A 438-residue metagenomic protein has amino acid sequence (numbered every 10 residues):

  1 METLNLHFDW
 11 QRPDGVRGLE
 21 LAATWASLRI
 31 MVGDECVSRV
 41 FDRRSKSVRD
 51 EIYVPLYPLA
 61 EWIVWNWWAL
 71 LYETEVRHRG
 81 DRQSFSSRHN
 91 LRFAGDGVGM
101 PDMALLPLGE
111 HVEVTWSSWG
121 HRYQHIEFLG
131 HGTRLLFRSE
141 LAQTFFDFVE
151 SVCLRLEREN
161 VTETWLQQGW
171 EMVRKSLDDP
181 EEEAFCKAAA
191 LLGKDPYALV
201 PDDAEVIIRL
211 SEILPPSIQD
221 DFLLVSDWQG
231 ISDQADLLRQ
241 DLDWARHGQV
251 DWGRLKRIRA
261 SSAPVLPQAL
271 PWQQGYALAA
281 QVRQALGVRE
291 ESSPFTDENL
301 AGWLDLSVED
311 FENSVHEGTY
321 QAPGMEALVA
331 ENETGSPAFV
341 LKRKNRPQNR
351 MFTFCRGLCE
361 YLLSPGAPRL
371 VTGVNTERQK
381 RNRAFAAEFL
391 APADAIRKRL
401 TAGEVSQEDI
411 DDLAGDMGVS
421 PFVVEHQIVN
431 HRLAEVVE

Functional and structural regions predicted by a protein language model:
M1-E438: Short juxta-domain linker segments that transition from a proline/glycine-rich, charged coil into a short amphipathic
